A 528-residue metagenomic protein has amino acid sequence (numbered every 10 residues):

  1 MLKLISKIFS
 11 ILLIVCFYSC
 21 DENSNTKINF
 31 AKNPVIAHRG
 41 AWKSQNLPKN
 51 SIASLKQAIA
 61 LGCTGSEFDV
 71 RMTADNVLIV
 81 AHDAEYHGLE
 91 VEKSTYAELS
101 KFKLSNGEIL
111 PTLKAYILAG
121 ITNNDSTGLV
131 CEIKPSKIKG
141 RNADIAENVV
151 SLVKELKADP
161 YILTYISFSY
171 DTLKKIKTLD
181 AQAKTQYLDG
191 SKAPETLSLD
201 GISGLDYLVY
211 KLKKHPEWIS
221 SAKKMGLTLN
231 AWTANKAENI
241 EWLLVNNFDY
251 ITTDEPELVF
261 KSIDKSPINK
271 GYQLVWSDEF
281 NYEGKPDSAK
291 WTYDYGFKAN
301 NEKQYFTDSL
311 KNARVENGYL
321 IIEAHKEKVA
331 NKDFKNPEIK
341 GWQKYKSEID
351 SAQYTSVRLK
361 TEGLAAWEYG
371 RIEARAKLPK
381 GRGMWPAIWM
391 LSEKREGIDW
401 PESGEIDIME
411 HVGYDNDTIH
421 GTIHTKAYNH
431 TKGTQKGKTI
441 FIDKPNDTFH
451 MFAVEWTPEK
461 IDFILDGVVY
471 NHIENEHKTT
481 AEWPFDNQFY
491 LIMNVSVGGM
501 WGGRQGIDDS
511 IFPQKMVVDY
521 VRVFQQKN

Functional and structural regions predicted by a protein language model:
M1-N29: Bacterial Sec-dependent N-terminal signal peptides
L4, I8, R39-G40, L359: Hydrophobic alpha-helical segments, especially transmembrane helices and their immediate juxtamembrane helical caps
C16, E85-Y86, E327, V468: Residue-level signature for short turns and capping positions that connect secondary-structure elements
Y18-S19, S203, G404-D407: Exposed, low-complexity/repetitive linear segments and helix-based recognition motifs, biased toward charged/polar
C20-G271: Phosphate-group recognition and catalysis centered on beta-loop-alpha active-site segments
K265-N528: GH16 jelly-roll
